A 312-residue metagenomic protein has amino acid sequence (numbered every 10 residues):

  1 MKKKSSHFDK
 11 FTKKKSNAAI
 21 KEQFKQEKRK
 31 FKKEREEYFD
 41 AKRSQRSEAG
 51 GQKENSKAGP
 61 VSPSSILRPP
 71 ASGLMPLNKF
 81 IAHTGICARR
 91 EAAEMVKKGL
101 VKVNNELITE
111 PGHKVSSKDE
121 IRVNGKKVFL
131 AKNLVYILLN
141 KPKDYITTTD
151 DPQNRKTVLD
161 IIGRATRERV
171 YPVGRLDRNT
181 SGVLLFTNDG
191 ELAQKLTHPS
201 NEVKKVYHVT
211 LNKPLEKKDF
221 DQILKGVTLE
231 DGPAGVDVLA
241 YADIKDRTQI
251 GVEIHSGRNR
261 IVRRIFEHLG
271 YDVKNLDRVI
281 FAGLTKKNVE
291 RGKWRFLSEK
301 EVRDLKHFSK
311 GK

Functional and structural regions predicted by a protein language model:
M1-H83, K245, E267-L269, K274 (+1 more regions): Basic Arg/Gly/Lys-rich low-complexity intrinsically disordered segments
G73-K312: Basic, flexible Lys/Arg- and Gly-enriched helix-loop patches that mediate nucleic-acid binding at interfaces with rRNA
